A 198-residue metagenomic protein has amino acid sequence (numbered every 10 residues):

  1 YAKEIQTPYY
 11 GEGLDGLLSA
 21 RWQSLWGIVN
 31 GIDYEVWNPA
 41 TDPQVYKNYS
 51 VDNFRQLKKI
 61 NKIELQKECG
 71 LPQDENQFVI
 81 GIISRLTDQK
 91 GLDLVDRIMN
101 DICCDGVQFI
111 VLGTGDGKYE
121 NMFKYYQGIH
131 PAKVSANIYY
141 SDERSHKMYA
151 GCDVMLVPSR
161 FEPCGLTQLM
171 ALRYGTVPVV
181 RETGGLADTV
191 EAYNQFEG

Functional and structural regions predicted by a protein language model:
Y1-G198: Catalytic cores of nucleotide-sugar-dependent glycosyltransferases that transfer UDP/GDP/TDP-activated
